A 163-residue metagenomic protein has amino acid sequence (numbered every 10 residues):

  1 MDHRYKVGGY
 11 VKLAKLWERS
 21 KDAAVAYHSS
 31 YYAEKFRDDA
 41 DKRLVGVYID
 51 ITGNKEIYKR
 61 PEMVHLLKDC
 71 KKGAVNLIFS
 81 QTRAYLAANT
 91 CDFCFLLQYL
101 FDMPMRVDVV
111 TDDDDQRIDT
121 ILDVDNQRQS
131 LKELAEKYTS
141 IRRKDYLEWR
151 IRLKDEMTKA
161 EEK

Functional and structural regions predicted by a protein language model:
M1-K159: Short, structured surface patches at the beginning of a domain
K163: C-terminal, beta-rich DNA-binding module of retroviral/retroelements integrases
